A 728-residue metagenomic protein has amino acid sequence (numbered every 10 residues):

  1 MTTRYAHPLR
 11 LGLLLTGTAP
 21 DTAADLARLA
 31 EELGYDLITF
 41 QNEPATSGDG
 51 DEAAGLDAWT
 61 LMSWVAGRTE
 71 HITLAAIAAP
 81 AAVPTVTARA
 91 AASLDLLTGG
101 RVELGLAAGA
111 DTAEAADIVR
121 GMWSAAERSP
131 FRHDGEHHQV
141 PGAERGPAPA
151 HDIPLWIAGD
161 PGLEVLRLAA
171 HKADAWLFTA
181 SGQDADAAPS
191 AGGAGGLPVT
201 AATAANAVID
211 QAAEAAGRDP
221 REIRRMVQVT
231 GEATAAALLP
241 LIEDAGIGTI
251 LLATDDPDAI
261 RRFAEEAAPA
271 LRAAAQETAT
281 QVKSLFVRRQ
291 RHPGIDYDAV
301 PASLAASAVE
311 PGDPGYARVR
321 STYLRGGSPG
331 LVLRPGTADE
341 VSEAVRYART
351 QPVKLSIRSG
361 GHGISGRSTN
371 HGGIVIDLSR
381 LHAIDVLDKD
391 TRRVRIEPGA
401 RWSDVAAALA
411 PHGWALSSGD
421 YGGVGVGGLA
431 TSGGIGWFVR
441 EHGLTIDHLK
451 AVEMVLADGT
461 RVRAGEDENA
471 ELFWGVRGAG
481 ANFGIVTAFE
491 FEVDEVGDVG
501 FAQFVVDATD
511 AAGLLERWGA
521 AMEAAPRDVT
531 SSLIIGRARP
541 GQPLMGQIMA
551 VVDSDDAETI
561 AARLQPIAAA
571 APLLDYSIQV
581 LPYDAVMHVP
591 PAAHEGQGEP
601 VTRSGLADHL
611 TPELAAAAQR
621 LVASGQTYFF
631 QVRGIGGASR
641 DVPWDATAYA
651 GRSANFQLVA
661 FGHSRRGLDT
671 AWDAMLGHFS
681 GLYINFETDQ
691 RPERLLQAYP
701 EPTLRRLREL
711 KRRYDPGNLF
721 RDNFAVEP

Functional and structural regions predicted by a protein language model:
M1-F286, A464, G513, T530-G536 (+1 more regions): Active-site-adjacent structural elements that line small-molecule/cofactor binding pockets in enzymes
A268-P728: Soluble FAD-dependent oxygen oxidases
